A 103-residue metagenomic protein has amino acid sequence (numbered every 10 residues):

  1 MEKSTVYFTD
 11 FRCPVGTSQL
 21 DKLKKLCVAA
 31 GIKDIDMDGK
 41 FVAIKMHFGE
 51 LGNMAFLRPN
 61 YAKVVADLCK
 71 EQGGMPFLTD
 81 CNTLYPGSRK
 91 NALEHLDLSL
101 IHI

Functional and structural regions predicted by a protein language model:
M1-I101: N-terminal and secondary-structure boundary signal
